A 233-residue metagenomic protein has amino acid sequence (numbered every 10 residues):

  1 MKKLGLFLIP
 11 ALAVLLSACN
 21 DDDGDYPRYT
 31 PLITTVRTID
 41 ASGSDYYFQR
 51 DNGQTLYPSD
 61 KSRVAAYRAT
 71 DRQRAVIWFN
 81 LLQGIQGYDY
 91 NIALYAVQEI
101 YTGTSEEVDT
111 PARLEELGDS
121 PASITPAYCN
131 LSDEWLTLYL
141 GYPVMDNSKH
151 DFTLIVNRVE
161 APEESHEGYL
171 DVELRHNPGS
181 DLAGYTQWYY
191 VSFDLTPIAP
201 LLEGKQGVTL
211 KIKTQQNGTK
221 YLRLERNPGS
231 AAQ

Functional and structural regions predicted by a protein language model:
M1-L4: Positively charged n-region of N-terminal signal peptides that target proteins for export
L6-P10: Sec-dependent N-terminal signal peptides
V14-A18: C-terminal motif of bacterial Sec signal peptides marking the signal peptidase cleavage site
N20-D23: Bacterial signal peptide processing site
Y26: Cys/His-rich zinc-coordinating "finger/knuckle" motifs
Y29-Q233: First exposed extracellular module after export/assembly in secreted or surface-exposed proteins
